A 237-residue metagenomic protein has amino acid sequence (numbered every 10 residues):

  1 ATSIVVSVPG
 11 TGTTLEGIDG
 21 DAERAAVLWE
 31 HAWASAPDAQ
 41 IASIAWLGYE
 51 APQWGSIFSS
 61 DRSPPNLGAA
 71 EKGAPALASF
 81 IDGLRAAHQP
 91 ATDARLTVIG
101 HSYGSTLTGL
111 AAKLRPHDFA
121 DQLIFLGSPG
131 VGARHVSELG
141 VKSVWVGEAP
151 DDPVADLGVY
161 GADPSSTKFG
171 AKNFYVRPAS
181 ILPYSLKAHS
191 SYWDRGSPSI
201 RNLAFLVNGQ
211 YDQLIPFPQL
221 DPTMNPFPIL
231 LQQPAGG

Functional and structural regions predicted by a protein language model:
A1, G10-A94, L114-G237: Lipolytic serine-hydrolase domain surface
I99-T108: Gly/Ala-rich beta-loop-alpha elbow adjacent to hydrolase catalytic centers
G109-K113: Short, hydrophobic alpha-helix immediately C-terminal to the catalytic nucleophile
